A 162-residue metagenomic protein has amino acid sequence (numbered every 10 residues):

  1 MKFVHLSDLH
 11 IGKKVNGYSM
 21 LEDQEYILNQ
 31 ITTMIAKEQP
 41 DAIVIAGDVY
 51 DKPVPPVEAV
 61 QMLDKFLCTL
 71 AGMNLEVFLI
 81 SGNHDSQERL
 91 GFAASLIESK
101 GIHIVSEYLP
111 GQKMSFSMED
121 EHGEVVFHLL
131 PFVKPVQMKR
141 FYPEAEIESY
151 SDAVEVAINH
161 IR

Functional and structural regions predicted by a protein language model:
M1-C68, G72: N-terminal active-site segment of His-dependent metallophosphoesterases
K14-N16, G47-F66, S81-S106, K139: Metal-dependent catalytic neighborhoods of phosphoester/phosphodiester hydrolases
D41, E76, H103: Residue-level detector of anion-binding/catalytic polar loops
A71-L79: Short, surface-exposed connector motifs at secondary-structure boundaries
D85-R162: His/Asp/Glu-rich metal-coordinating catalytic cores of metallo-dependent phosphodiesterases/hydrolases acting on
